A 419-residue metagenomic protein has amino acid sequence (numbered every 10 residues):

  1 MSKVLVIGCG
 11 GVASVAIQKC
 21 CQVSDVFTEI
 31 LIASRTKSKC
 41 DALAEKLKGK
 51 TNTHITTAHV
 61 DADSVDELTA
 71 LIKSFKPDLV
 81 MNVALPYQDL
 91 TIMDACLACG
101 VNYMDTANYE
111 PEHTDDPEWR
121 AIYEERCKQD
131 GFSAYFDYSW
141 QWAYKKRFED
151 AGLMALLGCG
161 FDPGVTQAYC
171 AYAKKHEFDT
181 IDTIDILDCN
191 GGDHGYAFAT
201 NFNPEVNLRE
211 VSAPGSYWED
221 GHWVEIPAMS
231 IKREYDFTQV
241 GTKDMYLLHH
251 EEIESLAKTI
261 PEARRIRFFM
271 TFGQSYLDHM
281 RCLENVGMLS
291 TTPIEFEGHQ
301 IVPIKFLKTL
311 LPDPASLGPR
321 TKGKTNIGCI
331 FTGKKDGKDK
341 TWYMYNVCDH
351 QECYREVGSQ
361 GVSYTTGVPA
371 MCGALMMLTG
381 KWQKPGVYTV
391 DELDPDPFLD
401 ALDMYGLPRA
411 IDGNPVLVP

Functional and structural regions predicted by a protein language model:
C9-G10: Glycine-rich Rossmann-fold phosphate-binding loop(s) that bind the pyrophosphate of adenine dinucleotide cofactors
A13-S14: N-terminal Rossmann-fold NAD(P) dinucleotide-binding loop
R35-K39: Helix N-cap at the beta1-alpha1 junction of Rossmann-like dinucleotide-binding domains, i.e., the first residues
K50-S64: Rossmann-fold cofactor-recognition segment
D61-P77, Q88: Conserved Rossmann-fold cofactor-binding substructure of NAD(P)-dependent oxidoreductases
I72, D78-M81, Y103-D105: N-terminal Rossmann-like NAD(P) cofactor-binding module of classical short-chain dehydrogenase/reductase
A107-L153: Rossmann-fold NAD(P)-binding glycine/threonine-rich loop
K175-P419: C-terminal catalytic/substrate-binding lobe primarily of soluble NAD(P)-dependent oxidoreductases
